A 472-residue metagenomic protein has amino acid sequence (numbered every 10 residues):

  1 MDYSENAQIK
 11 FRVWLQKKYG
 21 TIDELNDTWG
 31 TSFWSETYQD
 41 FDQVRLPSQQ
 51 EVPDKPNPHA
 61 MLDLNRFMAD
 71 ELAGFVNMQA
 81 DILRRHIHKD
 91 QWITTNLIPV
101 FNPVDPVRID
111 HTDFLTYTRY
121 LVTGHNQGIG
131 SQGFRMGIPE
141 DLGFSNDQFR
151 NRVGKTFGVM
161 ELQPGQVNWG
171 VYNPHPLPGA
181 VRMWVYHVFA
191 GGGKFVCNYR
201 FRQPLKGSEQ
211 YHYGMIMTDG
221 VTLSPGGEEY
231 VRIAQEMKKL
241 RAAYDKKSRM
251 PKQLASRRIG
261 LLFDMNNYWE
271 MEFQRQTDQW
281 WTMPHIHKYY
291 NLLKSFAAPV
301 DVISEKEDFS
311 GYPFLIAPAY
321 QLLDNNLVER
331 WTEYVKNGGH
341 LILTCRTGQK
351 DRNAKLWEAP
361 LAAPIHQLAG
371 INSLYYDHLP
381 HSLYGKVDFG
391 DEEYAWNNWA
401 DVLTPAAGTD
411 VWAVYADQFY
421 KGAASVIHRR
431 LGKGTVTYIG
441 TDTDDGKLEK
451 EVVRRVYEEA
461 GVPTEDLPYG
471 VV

Functional and structural regions predicted by a protein language model:
M1-D141: Polysaccharide-binding and catalytic clefts of secreted carbohydrate-active enzymes
F41-V44, N77, K89, Y120 (+1 more regions): Carbohydrate-binding surfaces of carbohydrate-active enzymes
